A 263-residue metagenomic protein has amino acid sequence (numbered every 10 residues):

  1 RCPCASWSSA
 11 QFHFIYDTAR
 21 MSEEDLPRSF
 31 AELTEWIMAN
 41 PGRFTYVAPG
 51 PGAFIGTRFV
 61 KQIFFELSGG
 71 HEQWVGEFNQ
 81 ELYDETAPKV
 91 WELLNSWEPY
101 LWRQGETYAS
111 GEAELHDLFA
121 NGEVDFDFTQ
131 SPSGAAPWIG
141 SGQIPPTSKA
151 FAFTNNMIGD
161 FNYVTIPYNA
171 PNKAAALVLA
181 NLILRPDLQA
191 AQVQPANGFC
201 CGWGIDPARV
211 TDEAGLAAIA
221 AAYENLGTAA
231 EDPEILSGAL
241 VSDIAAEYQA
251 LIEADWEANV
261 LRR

Functional and structural regions predicted by a protein language model:
R1-A113: Extracytoplasmic ligand-binding site segments that recognize negatively charged/polar headgroups
F12-F14, R20-S22, G50-I55, P132-A135 (+3 more regions): Solvent-exposed loop/turn segments at secondary-structure junctions within structured extracellular/periplasmic domains
A19, E35-G42, F64-G69, N95 (+7 more regions): Sec-exported extracytoplasmic/periplasmic mature domains
F30-T34, T57-V60, W91, A113-H116 (+5 more regions): Extracytoplasmic/secreted envelope proteins and their assembly/folding machinery, especially bacterial periplasmic
Y46-A48, T165-Y168, A239-D243: Active-site rim elements
R58-Q62, L101-N169: Extracytoplasmic/periplasmic substrate-binding proteins
D117, L226-R263: Conserved C-terminal helix/tail region of periplasmic/extracytoplasmic solute-binding proteins
M157, N162, I166-I235: Mature extracytoplasmic/periplasmic domains
